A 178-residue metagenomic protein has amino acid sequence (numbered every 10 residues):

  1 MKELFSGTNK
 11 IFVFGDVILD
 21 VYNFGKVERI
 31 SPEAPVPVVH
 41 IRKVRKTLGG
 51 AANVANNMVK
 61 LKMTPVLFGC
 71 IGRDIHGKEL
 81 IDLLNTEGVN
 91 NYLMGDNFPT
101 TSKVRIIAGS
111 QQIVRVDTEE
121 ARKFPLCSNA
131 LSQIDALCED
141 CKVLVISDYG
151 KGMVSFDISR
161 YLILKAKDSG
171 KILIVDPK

Functional and structural regions predicted by a protein language model:
M1-E28, K43-G50, A55-K178: Ribokinase/PfkB-type carbohydrate-kinase core domain
I30-E33: Flexible glycine/proline-rich, aromatic-decorated loop/lid segments
P35-R42: Divalent-cation-assisted or electrostatically stabilized phosphate/pyrophosphate-binding catalytic cores
